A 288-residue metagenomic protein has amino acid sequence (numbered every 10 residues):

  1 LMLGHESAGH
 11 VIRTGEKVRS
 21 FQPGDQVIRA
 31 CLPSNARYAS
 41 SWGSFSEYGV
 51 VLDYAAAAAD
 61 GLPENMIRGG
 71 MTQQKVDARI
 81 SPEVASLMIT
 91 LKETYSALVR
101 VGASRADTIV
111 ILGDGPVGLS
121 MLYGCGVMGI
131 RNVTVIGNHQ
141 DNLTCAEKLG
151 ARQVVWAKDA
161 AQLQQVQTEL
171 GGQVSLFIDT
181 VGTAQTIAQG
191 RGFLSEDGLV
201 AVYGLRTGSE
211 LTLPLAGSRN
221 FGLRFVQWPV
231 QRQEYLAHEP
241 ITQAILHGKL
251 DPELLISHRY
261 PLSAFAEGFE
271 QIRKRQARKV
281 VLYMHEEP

Functional and structural regions predicted by a protein language model:
L1-R37, S41-G43, A55: Glycine-rich beta-strand-centered segment in the early N-terminal region that forms part of a ligand/cofactor-binding
A8, V27-I28, V50, V110 (+1 more regions): Hydrophobic beta-strand signal
I28, T134, L199-A201, R224 (+1 more regions): Structural detector of well-ordered beta-strand residues that form the stable sheet scaffold of enzyme domains
P33-L112: NAD(P)H dinucleotide-binding glycine-rich loop of Rossmann-like/cofactor-binding domains, especially the beta1-alpha1
A78-A160: Mid-domain Rossmann-like dinucleotide-binding core that forms the NAD(H)/NADP(H) cofactor-binding site
E83-S86, V110-D114, V135-I136, V155 (+5 more regions): Glycine- and other small-residue-rich loops at beta-strand/loop junctions that grip anionic moieties
V101-R105, T144, K148-R224: Glycine-rich cofactor phosphate-binding loops and adjacent beta1-alpha1 units of small-molecule cofactor enzyme domains
Q164-T168, S209-H258, A266-E270, Q276: C-terminal substrate-binding/catalytic core of Rossmann-like NAD(P)-dependent dehydrogenases/reductases
